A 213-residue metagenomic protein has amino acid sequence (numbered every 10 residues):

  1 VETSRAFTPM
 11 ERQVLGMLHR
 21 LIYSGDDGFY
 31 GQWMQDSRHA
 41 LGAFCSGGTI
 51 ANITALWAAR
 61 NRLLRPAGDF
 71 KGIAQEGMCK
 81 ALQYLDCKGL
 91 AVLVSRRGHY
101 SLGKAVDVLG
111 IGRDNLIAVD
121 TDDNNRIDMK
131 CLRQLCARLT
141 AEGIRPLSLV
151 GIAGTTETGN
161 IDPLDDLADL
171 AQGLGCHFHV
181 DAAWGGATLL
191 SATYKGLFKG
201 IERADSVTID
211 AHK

Functional and structural regions predicted by a protein language model:
E2-A51, A58, R62, P66-F70: Conserved N-terminal alpha-helix of the aminotransferase class I/II PLP-enzyme fold
M34-Q35, A51, A58-K213: Conserved PLP-enzyme active-site core in the AAT-like
